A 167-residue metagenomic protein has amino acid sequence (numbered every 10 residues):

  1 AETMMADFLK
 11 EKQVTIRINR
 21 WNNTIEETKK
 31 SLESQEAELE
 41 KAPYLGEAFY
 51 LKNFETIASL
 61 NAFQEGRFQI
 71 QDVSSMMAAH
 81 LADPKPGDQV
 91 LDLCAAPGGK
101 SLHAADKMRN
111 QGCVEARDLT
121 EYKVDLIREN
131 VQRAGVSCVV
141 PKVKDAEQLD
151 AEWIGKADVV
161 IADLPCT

Functional and structural regions predicted by a protein language model:
A1-T167: S-adenosylmethionine
